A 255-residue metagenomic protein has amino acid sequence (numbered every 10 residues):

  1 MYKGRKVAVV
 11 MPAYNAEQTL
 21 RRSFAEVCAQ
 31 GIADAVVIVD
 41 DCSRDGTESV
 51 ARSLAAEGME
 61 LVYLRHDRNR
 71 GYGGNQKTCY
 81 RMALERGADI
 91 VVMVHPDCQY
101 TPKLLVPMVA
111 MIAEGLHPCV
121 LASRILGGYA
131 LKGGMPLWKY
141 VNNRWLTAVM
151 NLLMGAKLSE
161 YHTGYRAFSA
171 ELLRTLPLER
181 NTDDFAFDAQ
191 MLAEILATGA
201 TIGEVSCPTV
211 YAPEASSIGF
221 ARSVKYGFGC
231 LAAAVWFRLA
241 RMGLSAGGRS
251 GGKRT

Functional and structural regions predicted by a protein language model:
M1-G4, L153-G155, E179-T255: Hydrophobic helical membrane-anchoring modules
K6-A8, A35, Q190: Cell-envelope/extracellular polymer assembly enzymes that use nucleotide-activated donors
N15-A29: Short, well-formed alpha-helical segments that are part of the catalytic scaffolds of diverse glycosyltransferases
Q18-R22, D45-L54: Acidic helix N-cap motif at the loop->helix transition within catalytic regions of sugar-transfer enzymes
V27, D41-C42, R70, C79: Conserved short acidic donor-positioning loop in nucleotide-sugar-dependent glycosyltransferases
A33-S43, L64-R65: Short beta-strand/loop segment that forms part of the nucleotide-sugar
D40-S49, C98: A conserved acidic beta->alpha catalytic loop
H66-R68, Y72-E85, I90, P102-F185 (+2 more regions): Acceptor/aglycone-binding surface of glycosyltransferases and processive sugar-polymer synthases
